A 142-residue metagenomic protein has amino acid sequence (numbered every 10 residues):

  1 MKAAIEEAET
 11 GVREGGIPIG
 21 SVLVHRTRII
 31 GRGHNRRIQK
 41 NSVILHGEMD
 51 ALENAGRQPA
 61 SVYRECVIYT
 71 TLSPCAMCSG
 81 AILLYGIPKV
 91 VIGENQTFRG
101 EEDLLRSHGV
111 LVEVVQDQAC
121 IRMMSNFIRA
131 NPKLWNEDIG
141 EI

Functional and structural regions predicted by a protein language model:
M1-G11, G80-I142: Zinc-dependent deaminase
A4, A8-G11, G47, A51-A55: Stable alpha-helical structural segments in soluble proteins, enriched in small hydrophobic residues
I17, V62-R64, G86: Short loop/turn motifs at secondary-structure junctions
I19-T27: Short beta-strand scaffold segments in enzyme catalytic cores
R36-D50: A short, polar/charged loop-to-alpha-helix boundary motif
L45, I68-P88: Local cysteine-cluster metal-coordination motifs and their immediate loop/turn environment, predominantly Fe-S cluster
E48-L72: Mobile, glycine- and charge-enriched loop segments and immediately flanking short secondary-structure elements within
